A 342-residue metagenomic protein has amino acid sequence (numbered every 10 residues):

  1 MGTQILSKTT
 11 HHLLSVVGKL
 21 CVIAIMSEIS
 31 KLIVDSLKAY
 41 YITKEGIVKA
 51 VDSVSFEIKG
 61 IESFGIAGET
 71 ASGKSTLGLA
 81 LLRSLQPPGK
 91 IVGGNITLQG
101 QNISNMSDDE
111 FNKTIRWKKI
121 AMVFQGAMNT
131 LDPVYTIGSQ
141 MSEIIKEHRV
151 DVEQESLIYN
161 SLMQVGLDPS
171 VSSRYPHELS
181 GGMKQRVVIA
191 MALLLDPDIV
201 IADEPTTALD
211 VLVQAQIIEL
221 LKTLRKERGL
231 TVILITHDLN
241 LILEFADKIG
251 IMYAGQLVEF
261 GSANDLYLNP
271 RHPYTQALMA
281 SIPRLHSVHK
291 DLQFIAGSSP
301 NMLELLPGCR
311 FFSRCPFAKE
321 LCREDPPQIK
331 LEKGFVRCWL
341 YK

Functional and structural regions predicted by a protein language model:
E28-K31, Y40-S53, S84-G89, S107-F111 (+3 more regions): A short, flexible loop at the N-terminus of ABC-type nucleotide-binding domains that lies
E69, I201, P205, L209-K290: P-loop NTP-binding/switch modules centered on Walker-like glycine-rich loops
K90, I103-A121, E147, D265-P270 (+1 more regions): ABC ATPase NBD coupling module
N102, E153-S170, M279: Conserved ABC ATPase "signature" region
S172, S262-K342: Short catalytic/signature loops enriched in Gly
Y175-L179, M183: Conserved ABC ATPase signature
L194-D198: A short, proline-enriched helix->beta-strand linker immediately N-terminal to the Walker B motif in ABC-type P-loop
